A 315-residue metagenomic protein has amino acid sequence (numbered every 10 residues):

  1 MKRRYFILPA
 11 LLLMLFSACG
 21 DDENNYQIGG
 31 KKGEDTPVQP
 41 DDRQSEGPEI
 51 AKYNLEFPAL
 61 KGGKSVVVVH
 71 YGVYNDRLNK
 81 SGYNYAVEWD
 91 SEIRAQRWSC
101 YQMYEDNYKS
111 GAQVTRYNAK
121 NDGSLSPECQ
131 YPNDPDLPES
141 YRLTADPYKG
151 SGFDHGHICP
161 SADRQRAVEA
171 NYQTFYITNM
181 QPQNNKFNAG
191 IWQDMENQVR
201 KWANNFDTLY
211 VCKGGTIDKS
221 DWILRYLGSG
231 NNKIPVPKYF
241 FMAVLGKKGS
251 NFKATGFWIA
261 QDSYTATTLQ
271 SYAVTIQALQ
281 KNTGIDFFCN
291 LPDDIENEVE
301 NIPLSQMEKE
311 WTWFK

Functional and structural regions predicted by a protein language model:
M1-Y5: Positively charged n-region of N-terminal signal peptides that target proteins for export
F6-L11: Sec-dependent N-terminal signal peptides
L15-A18: C-terminal motif of bacterial Sec signal peptides marking the signal peptidase cleavage site
G20-K315: Domain-level detector for secreted/extracellular nuclease and nuclease-toxin modules, and for the ENPP-like C-terminal
